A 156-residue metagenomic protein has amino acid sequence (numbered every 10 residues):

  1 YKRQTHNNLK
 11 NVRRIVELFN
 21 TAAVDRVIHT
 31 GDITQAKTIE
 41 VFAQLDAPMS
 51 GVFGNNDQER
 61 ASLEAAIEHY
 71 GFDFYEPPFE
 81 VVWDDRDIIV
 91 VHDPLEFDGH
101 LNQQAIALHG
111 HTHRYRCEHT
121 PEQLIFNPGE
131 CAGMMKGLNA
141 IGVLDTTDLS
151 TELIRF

Functional and structural regions predicted by a protein language model:
K2-Q44, Q58-R60, E64, H69-F72 (+1 more regions): N-terminal active-site segment of His-dependent metallophosphoesterases
K2-R3, R26-D32, M49-N55, I89-V91 (+2 more regions): Active-site neighborhood of phospho(di)ester-bond hydrolases with catalytic His/Asp-centered motifs
H6-K10, T34-K37, D57-S62, L95-L101 (+2 more regions): Active-site environment of divalent metal-dependent phosphoester hydrolases
K37-E59, A66, L124, E130-A132 (+1 more regions): Zn-dependent metallo-beta-lactamase
F42-D46, H100-N102, T120: Short, conserved loop/helix-junction motifs that constitute active-site signature segments in enzyme catalytic cores
D46-V91: Helix-adjacent hinge/juxtasegments
Y75-D84, N102, H119-F156: Binuclear metal-dependent phosphoesterase catalytic core
D93-E96, F156: A short, sequence-level motif marking secondary-structure junctions
